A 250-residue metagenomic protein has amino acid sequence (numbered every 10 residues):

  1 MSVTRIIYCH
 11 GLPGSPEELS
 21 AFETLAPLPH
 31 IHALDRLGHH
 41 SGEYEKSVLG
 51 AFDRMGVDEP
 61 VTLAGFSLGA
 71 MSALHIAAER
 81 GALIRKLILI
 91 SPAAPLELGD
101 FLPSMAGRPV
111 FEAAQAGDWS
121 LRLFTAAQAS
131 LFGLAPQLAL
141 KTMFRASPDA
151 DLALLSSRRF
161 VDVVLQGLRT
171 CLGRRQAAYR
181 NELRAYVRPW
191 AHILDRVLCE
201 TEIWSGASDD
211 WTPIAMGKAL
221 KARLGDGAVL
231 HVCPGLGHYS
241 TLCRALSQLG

Functional and structural regions predicted by a protein language model:
M1-S41: Conserved HGGG/HGGXW glycine-rich cap/lid loop of the alpha/beta-hydrolase fold
P16, D210-M216: Conserved alpha/beta-hydrolase "acid-adjacent" motif
A33-V61: Active-site loop/oxyanion-hole signature of alpha/beta-hydrolase fold enzymes
A64-A73: Gly/Ala-rich beta-loop-alpha elbow adjacent to hydrolase catalytic centers
L87-A129: Flexible "cap/lid" loop of the alpha/beta hydrolase fold
R108-P109, A126-H192: Alpha/beta-hydrolase
V197, I203-S205, D209: Short beta-strand/loop motif that positions the catalytic acidic residue of the alpha/beta-hydrolase fold
W211, L230-L246: Catalytic histidine-centered segment of alpha/beta-hydrolase-like enzymes
